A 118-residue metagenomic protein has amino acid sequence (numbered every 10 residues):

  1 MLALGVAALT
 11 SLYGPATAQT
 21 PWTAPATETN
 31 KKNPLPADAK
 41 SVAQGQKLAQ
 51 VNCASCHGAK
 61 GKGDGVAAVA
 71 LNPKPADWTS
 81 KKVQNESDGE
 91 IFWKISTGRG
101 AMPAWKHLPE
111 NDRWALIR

Functional and structural regions predicted by a protein language model:
L2-S11: Bacterial N-terminal signal peptides
L12-A18: Sec/Tat signal peptide C-region and signal peptidase I cleavage site
A18-T20, V66-A67, S87-D88: Short, flexible segments with low predicted structural confidence
T20-L48: Electrostatic cytochrome c docking/interface patches
A26-K32, A70-D77: Short glycine/proline- and charge-enriched loop/turn segments that cap or connect secondary-structure elements
A39-K62, A68, I91-T97: Sequence/structural segment immediately N-terminal to covalent heme-attachment motifs in c-type and related
L71-R118: Extracytoplasmic electron-transfer domains, predominantly the class I c-type cytochrome c fold
